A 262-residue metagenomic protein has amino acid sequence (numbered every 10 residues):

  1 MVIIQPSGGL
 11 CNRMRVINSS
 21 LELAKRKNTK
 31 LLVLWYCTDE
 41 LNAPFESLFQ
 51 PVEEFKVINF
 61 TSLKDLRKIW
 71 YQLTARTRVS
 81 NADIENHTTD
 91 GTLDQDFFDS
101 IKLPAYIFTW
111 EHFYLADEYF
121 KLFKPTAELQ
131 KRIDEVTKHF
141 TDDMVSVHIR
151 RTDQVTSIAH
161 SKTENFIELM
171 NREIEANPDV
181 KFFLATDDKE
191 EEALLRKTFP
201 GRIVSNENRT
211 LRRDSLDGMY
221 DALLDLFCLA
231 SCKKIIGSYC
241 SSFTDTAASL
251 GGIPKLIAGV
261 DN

Functional and structural regions predicted by a protein language model:
M1-S7, L31-V33, L103-W110, D142-R151 (+2 more regions): Short hydrophobic beta-strand segments
P6-R15, T156-H160: A short, glycine/small-residue-rich beta-strand->loop->alpha-helix junction that serves as a flexible
G9-C11, Y36-L41, R150-Q154, D187-E191 (+2 more regions): Short, solvent-exposed loop/turn segments at secondary-structure junctions
R13-K25, F166-I174: Histidine-anchored nucleotide/phosphate-binding helix
M14, N18, A222-N262: A donor-sugar binding/catalytic signature common to diverse glycosyltransferases and related nucleotide-sugar
L41-N177: Secretory-pathway luminal glycosyltransferase catalytic domains
E46-V52, T198-E207, I253-K255: Active-site regions of enzymes building and remodeling cell-envelope glycoconjugates
I149-T152, I174-L216: Catalytic donor nucleotide-activated moiety binding site of glycosyltransferases and closely related
